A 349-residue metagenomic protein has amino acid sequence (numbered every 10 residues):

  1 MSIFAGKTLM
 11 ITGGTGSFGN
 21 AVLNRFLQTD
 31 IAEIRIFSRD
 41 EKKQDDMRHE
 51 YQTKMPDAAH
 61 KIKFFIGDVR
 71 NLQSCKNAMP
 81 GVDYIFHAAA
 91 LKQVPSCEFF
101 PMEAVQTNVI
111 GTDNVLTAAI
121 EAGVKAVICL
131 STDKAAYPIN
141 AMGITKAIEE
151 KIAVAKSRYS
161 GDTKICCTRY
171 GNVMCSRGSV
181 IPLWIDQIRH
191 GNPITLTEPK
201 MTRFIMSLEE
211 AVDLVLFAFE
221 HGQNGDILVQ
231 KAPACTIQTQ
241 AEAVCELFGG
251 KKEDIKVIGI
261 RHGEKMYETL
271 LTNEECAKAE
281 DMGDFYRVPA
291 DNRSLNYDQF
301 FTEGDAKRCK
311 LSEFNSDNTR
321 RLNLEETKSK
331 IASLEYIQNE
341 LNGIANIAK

Functional and structural regions predicted by a protein language model:
K7-T29: N-terminal Rossmann NAD(P)H-binding glycine-rich loop of SDR-like oxidoreductase domains
T12, M79-A88, C129: Rossmann-fold scaffold of SDR-type NAD(P)-dependent oxidoreductases
D30-K43: Conserved glycine-rich Rossmann-like NAD(P)H-binding loop of the short-chain dehydrogenase/reductase
S38, F65-I66, Q106, E198 (+1 more regions): Conserved residues in the N-terminal Rossmann fold of short-chain dehydrogenase/reductase
K63-Y84: Conserved Rossmann-fold cofactor-binding substructure of NAD(P)-dependent oxidoreductases
F64, A104, I165-T168: Hydrophobic/aromatic anchor residues within beta-strands of the central parallel beta-sheet of Rossmann-like
H87, L91-K151, A155: Conserved Rossmann-fold NAD(P)-dependent oxidoreductase catalytic core, especially the SDR/UDP-sugar
E121, K151, A155-N172, S179-K349: Strand-loop microenvironment adjacent to phosphate/nucleotide-handling motifs in alpha/beta enzyme folds
